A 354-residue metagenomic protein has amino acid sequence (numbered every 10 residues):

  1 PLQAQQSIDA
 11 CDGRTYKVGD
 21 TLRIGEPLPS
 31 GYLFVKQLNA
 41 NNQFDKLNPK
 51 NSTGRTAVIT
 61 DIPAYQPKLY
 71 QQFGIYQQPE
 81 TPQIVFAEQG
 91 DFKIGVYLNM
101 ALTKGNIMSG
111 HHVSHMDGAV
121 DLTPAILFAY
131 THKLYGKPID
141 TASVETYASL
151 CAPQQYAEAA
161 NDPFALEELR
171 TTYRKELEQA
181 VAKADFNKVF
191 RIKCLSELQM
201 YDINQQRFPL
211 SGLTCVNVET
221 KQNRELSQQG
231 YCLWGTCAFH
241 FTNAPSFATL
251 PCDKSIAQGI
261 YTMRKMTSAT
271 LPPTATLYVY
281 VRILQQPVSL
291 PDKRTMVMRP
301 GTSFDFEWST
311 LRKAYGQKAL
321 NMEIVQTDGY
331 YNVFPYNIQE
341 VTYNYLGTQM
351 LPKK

Functional and structural regions predicted by a protein language model:
A4-Q6: Boundary of Sec targeting at the N-terminus
T15-V18, N51: Short, well-ordered loop/turn sites that connect or cap secondary structure elements
G19-G25: Loop/turn positions that initiate beta-strands
P27-F44: Short, Lys/Arg- and Gly-enriched loop/turn segments at beta-strand edges
D45-V58: Short coil-to-beta-strand transition motifs
T53, T60-L69: Short, conserved beta-turn/loop elements at beta-strand boundaries and strand-helix junctions
P79-S114, N187-K354: Mature extracytoplasmic/lumenal regions of exported proteins
M116-F186: N-terminal Sec/ER secretory leader and immediately downstream segment of secreted/extracellular precursors
